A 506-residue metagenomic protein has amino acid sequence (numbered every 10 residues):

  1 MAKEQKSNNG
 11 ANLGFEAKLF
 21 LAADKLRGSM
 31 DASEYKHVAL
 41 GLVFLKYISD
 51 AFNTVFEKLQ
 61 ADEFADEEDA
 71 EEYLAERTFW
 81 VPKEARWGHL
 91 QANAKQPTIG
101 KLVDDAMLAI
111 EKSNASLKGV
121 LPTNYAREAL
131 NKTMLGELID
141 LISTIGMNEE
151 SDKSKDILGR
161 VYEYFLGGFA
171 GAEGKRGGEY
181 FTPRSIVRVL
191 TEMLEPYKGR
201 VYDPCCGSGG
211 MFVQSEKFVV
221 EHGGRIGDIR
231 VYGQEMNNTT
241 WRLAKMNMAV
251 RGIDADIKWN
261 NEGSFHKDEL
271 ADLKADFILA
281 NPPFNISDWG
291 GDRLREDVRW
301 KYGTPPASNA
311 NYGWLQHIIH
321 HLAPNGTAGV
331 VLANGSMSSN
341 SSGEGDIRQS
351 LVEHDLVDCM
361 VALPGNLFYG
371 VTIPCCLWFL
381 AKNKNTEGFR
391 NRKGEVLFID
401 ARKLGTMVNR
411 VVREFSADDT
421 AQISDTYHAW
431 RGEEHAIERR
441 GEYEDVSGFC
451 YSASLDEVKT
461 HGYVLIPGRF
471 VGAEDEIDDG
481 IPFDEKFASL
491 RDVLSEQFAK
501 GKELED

Functional and structural regions predicted by a protein language model:
M1-Y197, D256-E269, A362-N366, N383 (+2 more regions): Non-catalytic, mostly N-terminal accessory regions of nucleic-acid modification and defense proteins
K25, E34-Y47, W241, P306-L380: Conserved Class I SAM-dependent methyltransferase catalytic core
S29, W289-N309, G335-E344, P364-G370 (+2 more regions): Short, contiguous acidic/charged loop-to-helix segments that flank catalytic cores in large enzymes
L45, N238-T239, P283-I286, N334-M337 (+3 more regions): Conserved nucleotide-binding/hydrolysis micro-motifs of P-loop NTPases
D140-L141, D254-N260, R293-V298, T327-A333 (+1 more regions): Short acidic (Asp/Glu) and glycine-rich catalytic loops that position anionic groups and cofactors
R176-A280, N285-W289, L294-E296, A333-G335 (+2 more regions): Conserved S-adenosyl-L-methionine
V213, R242, A280-P282, Y312-Q316 (+13 more regions): Feature representing long, continuous alpha-helical segments
K274-A275, N309-N311, N325-T327, V331-A333 (+7 more regions): Active-site lining segments that contact anionic ligands and/or coordinate catalytic metals
